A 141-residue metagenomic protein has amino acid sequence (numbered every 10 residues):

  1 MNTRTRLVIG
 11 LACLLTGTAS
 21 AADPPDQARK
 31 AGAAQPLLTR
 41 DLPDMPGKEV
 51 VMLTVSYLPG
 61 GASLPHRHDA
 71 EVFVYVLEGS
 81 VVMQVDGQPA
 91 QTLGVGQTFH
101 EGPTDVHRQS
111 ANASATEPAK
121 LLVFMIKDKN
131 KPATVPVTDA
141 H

Functional and structural regions predicted by a protein language model:
N2-L7, C13-V51, Q84, P118 (+1 more regions): A short, N-terminal "cap"/entry segment at the start of jelly-roll beta-barrel domains of the cupin/DSBH fold
G47, Y57, G87-T104: Short acidic-glycine-tyrosine-enriched beta hairpin
G47-M52, E71, Q88, T104 (+1 more regions): Extracytoplasmic
K48, G60-F73: A short beta-loop-beta micro-motif enriched in histidine and acidic residues
S56, V82, H100, L122-M125: Soluble periplasmic/extracytoplasmic beta-strand elements of cell-envelope proteins
A62-L64, V82, F99, P103-N112: Histidine-centered metal-chelating micro-motifs
H68-G87, Q97: Glycine- and acidic-residue-biased ligand/ion/polar-headgroup-sensing regions
A90, T104-K131: Ligand-binding loop in jelly-roll beta-barrel domains
